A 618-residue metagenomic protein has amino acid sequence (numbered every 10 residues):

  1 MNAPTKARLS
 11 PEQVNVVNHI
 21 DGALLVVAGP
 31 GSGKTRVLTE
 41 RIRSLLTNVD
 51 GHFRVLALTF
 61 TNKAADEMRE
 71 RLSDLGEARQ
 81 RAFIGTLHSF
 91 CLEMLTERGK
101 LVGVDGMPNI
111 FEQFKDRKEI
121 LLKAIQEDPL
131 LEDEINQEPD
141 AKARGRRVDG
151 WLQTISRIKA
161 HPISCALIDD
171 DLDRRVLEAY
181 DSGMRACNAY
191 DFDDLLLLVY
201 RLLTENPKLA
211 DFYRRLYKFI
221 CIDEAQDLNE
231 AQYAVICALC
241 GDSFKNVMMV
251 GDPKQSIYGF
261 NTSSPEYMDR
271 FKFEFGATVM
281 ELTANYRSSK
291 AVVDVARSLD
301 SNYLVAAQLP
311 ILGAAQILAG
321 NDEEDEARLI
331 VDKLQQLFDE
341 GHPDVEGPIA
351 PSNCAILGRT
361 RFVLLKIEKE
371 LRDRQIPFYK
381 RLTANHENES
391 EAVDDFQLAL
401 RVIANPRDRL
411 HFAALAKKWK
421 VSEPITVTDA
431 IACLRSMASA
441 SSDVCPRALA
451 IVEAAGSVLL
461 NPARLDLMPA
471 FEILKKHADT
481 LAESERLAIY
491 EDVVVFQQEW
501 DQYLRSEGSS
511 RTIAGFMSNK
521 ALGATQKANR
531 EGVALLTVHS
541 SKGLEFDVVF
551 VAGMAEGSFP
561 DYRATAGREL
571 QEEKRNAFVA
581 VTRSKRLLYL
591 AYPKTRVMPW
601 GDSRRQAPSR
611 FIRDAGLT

Functional and structural regions predicted by a protein language model:
M1-V104, D211, D294-R297, T582: P-loop NTPase Walker
N2, K6-V27, A64, F83 (+3 more regions): Conserved helicase NTPase motor core
P30-L38, G276-T278, A284-P377, A404: Helicase P-loop NTPase motor core
R81-A82, L101-Y190, Y217, V279 (+2 more regions): ATP-hydrolysis module of ASCE/P-loop NTPase motor domains, specifically the Walker B Asp-Glu catalytic pair
G85-E93, C221-E224, V250, T360-F362 (+3 more regions): Conserved helicase core region in the C-terminal RecA-like lobe
F90, E274, G313, H342 (+1 more regions): ATPase/helicase motor core of nucleic-acid motors
C433-S540, D561: Accessory C-terminal helicase-associated subdomains
T595-T618: Helicase C-terminal subdomain and adjacent C-terminal extension
